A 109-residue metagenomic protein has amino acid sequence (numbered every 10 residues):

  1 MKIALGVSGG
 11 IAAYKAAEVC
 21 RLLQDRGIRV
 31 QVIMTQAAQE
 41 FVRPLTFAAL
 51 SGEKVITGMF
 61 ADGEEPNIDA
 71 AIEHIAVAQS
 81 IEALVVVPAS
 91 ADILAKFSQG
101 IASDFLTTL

Functional and structural regions predicted by a protein language model:
M1-T108: A cross-family phosphate/adenosyl-ligand binding-site feature
